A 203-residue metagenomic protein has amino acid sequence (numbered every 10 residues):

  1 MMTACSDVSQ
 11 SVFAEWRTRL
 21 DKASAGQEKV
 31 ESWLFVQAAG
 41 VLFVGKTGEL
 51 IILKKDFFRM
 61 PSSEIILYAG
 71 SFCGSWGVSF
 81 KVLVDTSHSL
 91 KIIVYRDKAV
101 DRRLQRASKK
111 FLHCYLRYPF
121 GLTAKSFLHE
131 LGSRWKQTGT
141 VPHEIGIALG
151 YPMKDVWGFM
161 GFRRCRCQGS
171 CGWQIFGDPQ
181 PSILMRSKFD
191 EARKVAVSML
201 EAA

Functional and structural regions predicted by a protein language model:
M1-L53: Short, extreme N-terminal leader segments that mark the start of a protein/domain
M2-S24, Y115-Y118, K125, H129-L131 (+2 more regions): Intrinsic low-complexity, intrinsically disordered or marginally ordered coil/linker segments
R19-A25, G172-A203: Long, compositionally biased
A38-V44, F80-D85, S133-Q137: Short, flexible, solvent-exposed loop/turn segments with mixed acidic/basic and small polar residues
K46-G48, H88-L90, P142-E144: Short, surface-exposed beta-edge/turn micro-motifs
M60-T123: A glycine-rich, hydrophobic loop/mini-helix early in the fold
L128-I145: A mid-sequence, solvent-exposed acidic-amphipathic segment
V141-Q168: Hydrophobic/aromatic-rich, well-ordered segments within soluble, folded domains that form packed cores
